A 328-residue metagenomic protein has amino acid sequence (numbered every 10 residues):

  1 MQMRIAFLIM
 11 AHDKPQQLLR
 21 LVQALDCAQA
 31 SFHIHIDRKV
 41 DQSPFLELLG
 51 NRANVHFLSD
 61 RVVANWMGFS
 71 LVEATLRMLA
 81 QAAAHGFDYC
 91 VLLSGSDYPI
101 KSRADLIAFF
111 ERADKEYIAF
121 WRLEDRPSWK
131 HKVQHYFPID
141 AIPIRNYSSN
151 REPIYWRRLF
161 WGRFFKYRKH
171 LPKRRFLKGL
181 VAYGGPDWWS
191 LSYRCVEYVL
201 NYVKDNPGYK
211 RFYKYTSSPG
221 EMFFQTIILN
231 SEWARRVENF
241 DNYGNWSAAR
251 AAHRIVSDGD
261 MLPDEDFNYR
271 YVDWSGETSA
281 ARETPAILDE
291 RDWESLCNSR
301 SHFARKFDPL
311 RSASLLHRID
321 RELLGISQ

Functional and structural regions predicted by a protein language model:
M1-Q328: ER/Golgi luminal nucleotide-sugar-dependent glycosyltransferases, focusing on the catalytic module
